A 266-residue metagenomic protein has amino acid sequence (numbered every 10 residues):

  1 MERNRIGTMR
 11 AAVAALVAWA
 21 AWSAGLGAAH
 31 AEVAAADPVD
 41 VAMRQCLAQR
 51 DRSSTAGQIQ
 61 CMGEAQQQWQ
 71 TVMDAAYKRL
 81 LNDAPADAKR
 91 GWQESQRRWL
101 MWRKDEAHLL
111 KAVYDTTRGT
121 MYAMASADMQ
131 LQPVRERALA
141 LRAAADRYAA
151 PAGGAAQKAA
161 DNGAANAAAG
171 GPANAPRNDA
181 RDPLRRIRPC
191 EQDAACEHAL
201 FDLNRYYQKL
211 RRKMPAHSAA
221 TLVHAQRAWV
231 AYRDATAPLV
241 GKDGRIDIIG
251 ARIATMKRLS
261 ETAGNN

Functional and structural regions predicted by a protein language model:
E2-A15, A24: Bacterial N-terminal signal peptides that target proteins for export
W19-A29: C-terminal segment of classical bacterial N-terminal signal peptides
H30-N266: N-terminal alpha-helical modules
